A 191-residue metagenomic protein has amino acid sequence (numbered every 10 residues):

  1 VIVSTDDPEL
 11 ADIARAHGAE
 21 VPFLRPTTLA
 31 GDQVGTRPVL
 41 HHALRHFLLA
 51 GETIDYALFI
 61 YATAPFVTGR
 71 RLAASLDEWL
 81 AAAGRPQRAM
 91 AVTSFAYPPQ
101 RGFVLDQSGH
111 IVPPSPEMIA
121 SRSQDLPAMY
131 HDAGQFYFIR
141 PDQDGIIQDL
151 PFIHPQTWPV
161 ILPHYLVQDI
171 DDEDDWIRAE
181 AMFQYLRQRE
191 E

Functional and structural regions predicted by a protein language model:
V1-I2, Q87, Y165-L166: Short active-site oxyanion
I2, P8-L58, F66-D77: Short phosphate-binding loop-to-helix
V3-S4, A91-V92, D169: Active-site-adjacent beta-strand anchor residues
D6, A62, T93: Cofactor-binding loop segments of dinucleotide-utilizing enzymes, especially the Rossmann-like FAD- and NAD(P)+-binding
T28-D32, A96-P98, Y165-Q168: A short acidic, often aromatic-flanked loop/helix-cap motif at beta-alpha or helix-coil junctions that lines enzyme
P38, H42, P65-Q156, V160-I161: Conserved core of the sugar-phosphate nucleotidyltransferase
T53, F59, R88-V92: A structural signal for short, well-ordered beta-strand segments and their strand-loop junctions that often border
I146, V160-E191: Hydrophobic helical membrane-anchoring modules
